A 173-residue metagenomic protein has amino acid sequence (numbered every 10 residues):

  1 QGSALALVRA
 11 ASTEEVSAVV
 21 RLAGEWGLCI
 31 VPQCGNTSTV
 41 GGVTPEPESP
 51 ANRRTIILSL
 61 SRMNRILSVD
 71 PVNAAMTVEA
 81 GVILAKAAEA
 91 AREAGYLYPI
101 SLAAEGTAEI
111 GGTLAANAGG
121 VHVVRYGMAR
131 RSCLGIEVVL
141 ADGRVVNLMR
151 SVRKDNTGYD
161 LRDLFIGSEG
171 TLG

Functional and structural regions predicted by a protein language model:
Q1-M63, V78-A80, Y98-I100: Glycine-rich N-terminal segment of FAD-binding domains in flavoprotein oxidoreductases, spanning the beta-loop-helix
R65-G173: FAD-binding subdomain of flavoenzyme oxidoreductases
